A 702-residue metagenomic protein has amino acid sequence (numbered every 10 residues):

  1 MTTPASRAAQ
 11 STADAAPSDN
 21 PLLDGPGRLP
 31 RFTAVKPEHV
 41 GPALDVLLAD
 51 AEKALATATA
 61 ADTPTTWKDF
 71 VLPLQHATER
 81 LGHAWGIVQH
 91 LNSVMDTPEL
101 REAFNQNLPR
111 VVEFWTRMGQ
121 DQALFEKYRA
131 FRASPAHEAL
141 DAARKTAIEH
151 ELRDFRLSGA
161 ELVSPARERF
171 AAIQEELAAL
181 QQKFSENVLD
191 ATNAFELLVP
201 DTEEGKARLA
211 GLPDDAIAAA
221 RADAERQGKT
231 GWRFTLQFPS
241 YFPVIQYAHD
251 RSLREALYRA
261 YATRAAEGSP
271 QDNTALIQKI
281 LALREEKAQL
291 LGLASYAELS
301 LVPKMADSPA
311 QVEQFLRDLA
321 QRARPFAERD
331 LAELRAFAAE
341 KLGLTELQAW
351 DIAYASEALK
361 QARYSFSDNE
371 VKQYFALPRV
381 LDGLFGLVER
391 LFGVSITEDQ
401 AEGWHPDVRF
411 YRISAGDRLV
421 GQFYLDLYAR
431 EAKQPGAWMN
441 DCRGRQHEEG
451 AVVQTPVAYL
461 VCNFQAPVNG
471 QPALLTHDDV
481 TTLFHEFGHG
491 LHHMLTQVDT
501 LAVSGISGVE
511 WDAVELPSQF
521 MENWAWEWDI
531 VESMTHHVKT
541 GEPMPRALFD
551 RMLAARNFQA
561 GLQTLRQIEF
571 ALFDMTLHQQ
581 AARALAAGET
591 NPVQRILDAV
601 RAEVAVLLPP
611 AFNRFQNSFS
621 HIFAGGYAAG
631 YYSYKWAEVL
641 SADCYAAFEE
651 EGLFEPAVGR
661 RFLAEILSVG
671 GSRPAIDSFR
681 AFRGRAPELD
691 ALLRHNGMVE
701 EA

Functional and structural regions predicted by a protein language model:
T2-G211, F648: N-terminal helix-rich structural modules
T2-H39, V46, A219, G231-R233 (+10 more regions): C-terminal, non-catalytic "cap/extension" segments appended to globular domains
D24-H39, V88-N107, A130-A172, T235-A275 (+6 more regions): Short His/Asp/Glu-rich catalytic/ion-coordination signatures at enzyme active sites or charged loops
A49, K53, T57-P64, R80-T97 (+24 more regions): Intrinsically disordered or highly flexible coil/loop and linker segments, enriched in small and charged/polar residues
E79-H90, E149, R153, R259 (+3 more regions): Short, hydrophobic/amphipathic alpha-helical patches that form generic packing surfaces within helical domains
A143, A147, E176-A179, E186 (+9 more regions): Active-site-proximal, well-structured secondary-structure segments within enzyme catalytic domains
N273-E285, Q454-L460, V498, V669-G671: Short, hydrophobic/aliphatic alpha-helical segments
Q465-F484: Short pre-active-site segment immediately N-terminal to the catalytic Zn-binding motif
